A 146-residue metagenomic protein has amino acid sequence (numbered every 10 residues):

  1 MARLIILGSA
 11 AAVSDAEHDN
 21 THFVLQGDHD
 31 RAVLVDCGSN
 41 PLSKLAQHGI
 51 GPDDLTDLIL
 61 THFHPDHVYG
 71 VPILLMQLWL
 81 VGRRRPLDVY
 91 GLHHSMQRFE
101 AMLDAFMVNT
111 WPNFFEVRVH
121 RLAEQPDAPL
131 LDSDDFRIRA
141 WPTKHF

Functional and structural regions predicted by a protein language model:
M1-F146: Binuclear metal-dependent hydrolase catalytic cores
